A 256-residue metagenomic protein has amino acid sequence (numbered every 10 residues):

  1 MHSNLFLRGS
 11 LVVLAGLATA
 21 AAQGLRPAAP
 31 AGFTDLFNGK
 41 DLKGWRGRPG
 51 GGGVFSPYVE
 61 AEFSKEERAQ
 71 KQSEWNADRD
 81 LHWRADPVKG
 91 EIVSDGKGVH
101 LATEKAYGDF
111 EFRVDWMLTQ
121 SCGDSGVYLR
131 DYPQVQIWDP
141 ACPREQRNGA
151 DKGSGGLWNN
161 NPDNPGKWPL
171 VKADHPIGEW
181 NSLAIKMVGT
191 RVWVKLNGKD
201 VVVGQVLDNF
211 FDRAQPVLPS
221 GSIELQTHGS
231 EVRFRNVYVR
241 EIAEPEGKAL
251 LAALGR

Functional and structural regions predicted by a protein language model:
M1-L11: Bacterial N-terminal signal peptides that target proteins for export
L11-V12, R191: Detector for intrinsically disordered, low-structure N-terminal pre-sequences
V12-A22: Hydrophobic h-region of N-terminal signal peptides that target proteins for export in Gram-negative bacteria
Q23-R256: Carbohydrate-interacting regions of secretory-pathway proteins
